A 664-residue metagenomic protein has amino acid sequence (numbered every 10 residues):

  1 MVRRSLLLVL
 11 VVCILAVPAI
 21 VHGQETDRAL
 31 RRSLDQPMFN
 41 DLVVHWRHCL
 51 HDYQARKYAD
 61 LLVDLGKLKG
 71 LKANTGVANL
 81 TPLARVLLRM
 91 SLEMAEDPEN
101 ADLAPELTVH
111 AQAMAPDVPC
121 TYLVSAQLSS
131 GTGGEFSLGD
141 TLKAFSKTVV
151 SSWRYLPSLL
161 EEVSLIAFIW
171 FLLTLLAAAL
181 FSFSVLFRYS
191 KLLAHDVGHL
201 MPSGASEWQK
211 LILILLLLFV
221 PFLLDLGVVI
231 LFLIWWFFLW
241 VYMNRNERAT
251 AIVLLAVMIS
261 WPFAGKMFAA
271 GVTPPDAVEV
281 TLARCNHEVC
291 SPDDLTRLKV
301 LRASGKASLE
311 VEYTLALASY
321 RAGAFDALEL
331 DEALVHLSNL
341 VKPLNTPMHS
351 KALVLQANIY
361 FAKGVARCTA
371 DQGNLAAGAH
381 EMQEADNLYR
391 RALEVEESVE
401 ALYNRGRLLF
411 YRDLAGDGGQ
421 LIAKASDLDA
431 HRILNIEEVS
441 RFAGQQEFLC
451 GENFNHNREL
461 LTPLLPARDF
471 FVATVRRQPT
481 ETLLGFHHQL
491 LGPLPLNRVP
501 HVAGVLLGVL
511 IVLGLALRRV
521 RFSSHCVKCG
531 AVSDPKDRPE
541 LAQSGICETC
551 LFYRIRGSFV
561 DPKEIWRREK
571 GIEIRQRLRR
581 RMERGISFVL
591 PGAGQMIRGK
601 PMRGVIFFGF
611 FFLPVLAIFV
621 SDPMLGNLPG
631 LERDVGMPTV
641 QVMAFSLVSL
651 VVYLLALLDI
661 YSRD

Functional and structural regions predicted by a protein language model:
N40-D41, H48, K57-K72, A264-A377: Membrane-interface segments at or immediately adjacent to transmembrane helices that form the boundary between
R47, P82-E93, V124-Q127, T314 (+6 more regions): "A position-specific structural signal for the A-helix of alpha-solenoid helical repeats
K72-T81, D117-V124, F136-S137, F145-E162 (+8 more regions): Boundary/linker segments of alpha-helical solenoid repeat arrays
S137-A177, L193-S203, G485-R498, K570-M582: Cytosolic-side membrane-insertion boundary helix
E161-M243, S621-M624, R633-I660: Membrane-embedded alpha-helical segments of integral membrane proteins
N244-N286, G514-R521: Hydrophobic alpha-helical transmembrane segments in integral membrane proteins
E481-K528, Q543-R584, M602, I606-D664: Transmembrane helix recognition focused on a "late"/terminal membrane span
